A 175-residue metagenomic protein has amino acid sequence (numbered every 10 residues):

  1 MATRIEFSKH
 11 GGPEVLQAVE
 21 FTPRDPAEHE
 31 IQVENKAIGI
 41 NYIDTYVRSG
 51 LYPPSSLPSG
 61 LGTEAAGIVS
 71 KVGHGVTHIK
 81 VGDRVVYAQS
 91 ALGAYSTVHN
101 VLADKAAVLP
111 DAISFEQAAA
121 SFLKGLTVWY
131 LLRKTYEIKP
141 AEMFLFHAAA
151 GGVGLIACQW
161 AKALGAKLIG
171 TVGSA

Functional and structural regions predicted by a protein language model:
M1-T3: Extreme N-terminal starter segment of soluble prokaryotic enzymes
T22-G39, L51-G93: Glycine-rich beta-strand-centered segment in the early N-terminal region that forms part of a ligand/cofactor-binding
I43-R48: Cytochrome P450 core scaffold surrounding the K-helix E-X-X-R motif and the conserved "meander" helix-loop region
V85-A148: NAD(P)H dinucleotide-binding glycine-rich loop of Rossmann-like/cofactor-binding domains, especially the beta1-alpha1
F146, K162-A175: Adenosine-nucleotide cofactor-binding segment
G152-V153: Hydrophobic/small residue at the entry helix of a nucleotide-binding pocket
